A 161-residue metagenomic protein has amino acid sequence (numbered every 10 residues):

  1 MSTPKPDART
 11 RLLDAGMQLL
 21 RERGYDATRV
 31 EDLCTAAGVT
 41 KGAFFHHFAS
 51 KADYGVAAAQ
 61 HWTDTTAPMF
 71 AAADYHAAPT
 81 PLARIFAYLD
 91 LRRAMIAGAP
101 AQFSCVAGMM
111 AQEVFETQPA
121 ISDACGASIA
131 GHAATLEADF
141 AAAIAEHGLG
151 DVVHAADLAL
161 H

Functional and structural regions predicted by a protein language model:
M1-D7, I144-H147: N-terminal intrinsically disordered/low-complexity leader segments
R11, A15-D53, A57: Helix-turn-helix
D26-A27, G148-A156: Short, charged helix-capping/linker segments at alpha-helix termini
F48, M109-T117: Short helix-capping/turn signature of helix-turn-helix
A57, A71-F103, A155-H161: Hydrophobic alpha-helical connector segments
D64-A67, A83-A87, P100-Q102, E116-A145: Amphipathic alpha-helical packing segments from all-alpha helical-bundle domains
